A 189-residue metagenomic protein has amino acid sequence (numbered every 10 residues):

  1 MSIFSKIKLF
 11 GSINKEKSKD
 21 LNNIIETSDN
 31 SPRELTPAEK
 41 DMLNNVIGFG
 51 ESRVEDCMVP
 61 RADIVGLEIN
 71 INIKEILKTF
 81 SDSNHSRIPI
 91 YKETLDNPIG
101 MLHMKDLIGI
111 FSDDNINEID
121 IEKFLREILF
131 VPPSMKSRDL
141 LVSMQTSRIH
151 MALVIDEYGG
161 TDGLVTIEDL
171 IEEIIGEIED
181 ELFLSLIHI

Functional and structural regions predicted by a protein language model:
M1, I187-I189: Polar low-complexity intrinsically disordered regions
M1-K17: Intrinsic-disorder signature of long, low-complexity extramembrane regions of polytopic membrane transport proteins
I13-I187: Soluble cytosolic regulatory domains appended to membrane proteins
